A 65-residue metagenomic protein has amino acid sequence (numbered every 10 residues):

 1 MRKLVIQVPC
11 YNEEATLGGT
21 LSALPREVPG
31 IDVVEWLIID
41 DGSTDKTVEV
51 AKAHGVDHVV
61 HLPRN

Functional and structural regions predicted by a protein language model:
R2-K3, A23, H58-P63: Non-transmembrane catalytic domains and loops of membrane-associated enzymes and transporters that build or traffic
K3-V5, E35: Cell-envelope/extracellular polymer assembly enzymes that use nucleotide-activated donors
Q7, I39-D41, L62: Conserved sequence signature across two-component system core domains
E13-V28: Short, well-formed alpha-helical segments that are part of the catalytic scaffolds of diverse glycosyltransferases
P29-E35: A generic structural motif
V34, V48-N65: Conserved donor nucleotide-binding strand/loop of the catalytic core
D40-V48: A conserved acidic beta->alpha catalytic loop
